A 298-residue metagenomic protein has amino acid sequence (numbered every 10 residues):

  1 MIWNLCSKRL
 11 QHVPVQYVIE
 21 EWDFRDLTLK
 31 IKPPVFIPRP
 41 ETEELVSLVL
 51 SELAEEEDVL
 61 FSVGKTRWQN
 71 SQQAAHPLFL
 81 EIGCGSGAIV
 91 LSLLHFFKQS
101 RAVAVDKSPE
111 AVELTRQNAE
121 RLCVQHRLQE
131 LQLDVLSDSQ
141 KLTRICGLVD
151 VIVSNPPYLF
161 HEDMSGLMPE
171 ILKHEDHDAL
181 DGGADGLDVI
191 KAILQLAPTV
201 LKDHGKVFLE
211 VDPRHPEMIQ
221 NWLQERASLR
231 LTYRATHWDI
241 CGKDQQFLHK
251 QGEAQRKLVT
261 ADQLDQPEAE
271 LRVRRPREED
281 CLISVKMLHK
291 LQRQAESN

Functional and structural regions predicted by a protein language model:
M1-E52: Conserved AdoMet
E44-G166: Conserved SAM/SAH cofactor-binding pocket of Class I
R67, R256, R272-R277, R293: Basic polycationic patches enriched in arginine
L93, I171, I193-A197: Class I S-adenosylmethionine-dependent transferase superfamily signal
Y158-V189: Mobile active-site "lid"/loop adjacent to the S-adenosyl-L-methionine
A184-H249, I283-L288: Conserved Class I SAM-dependent methyltransferase catalytic core
C241-L248, R256-D262, A269-E270, E278-M287: Short hydrophobic/aromatic beta-strand or adjacent loop that forms the aromatic wall/cage of a ligand/substrate-binding
D262-D265, N298: Intrinsic-disorder-associated, low-complexity terminal segments enriched in Asp/Asn/His/Tyr and depleted of Lys/Arg
